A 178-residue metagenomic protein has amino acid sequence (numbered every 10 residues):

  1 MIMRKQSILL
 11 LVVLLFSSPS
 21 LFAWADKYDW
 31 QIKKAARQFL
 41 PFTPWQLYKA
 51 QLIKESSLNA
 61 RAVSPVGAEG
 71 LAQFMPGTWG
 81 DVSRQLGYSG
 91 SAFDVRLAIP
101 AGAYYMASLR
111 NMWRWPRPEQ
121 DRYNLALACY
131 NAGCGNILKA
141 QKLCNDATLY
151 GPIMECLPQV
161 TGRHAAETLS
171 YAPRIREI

Functional and structural regions predicted by a protein language model:
I2-R4, L21-Q31, Q38-F39, G77-Y104 (+1 more regions): Non-catalytic cell-wall polysaccharide-engagement segments
K5-L9: Short amphipathic alpha-helical segments that mediate assembly, nucleic-acid/protein binding, or membrane association
L10-S17: Bacterial N-terminal signal peptides
K27, T43-Y48, I53, V66-E69 (+1 more regions): Extracytoplasmic
K33, R37, L52-I53: Short amphipathic alpha-helical segments enriched in leucine
F39-F42, V63: Short secondary-structure boundary/capping segments within folded domains
I53-T78, G133, I175: Cell-wall polysaccharide-cleaving catalytic domain and substrate-binding groove, primarily in peptidoglycan/chitin
